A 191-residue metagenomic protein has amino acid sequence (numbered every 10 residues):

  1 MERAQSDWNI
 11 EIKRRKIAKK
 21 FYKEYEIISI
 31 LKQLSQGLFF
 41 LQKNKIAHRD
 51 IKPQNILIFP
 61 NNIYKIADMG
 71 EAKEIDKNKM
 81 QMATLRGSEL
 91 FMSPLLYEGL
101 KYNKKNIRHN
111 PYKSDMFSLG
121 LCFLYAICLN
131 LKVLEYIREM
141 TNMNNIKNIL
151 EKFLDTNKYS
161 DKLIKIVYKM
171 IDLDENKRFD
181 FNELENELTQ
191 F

Functional and structural regions predicted by a protein language model:
E2-D7: Conserved short submotifs of the Hanks-type protein kinase catalytic core that shape the nucleotide-binding pocket
I30-L31: Activation segment signature within eukaryotic-like protein kinase domains
Q42-F59: Catalytic-loop of the protein kinase fold
M82-L100: Conserved activation segment of eukaryotic-like protein kinases, specifically the C-terminal portion of the activation
G99-F117, L121-D155: Conserved C-lobe activation region of Hanks-type protein kinase-like domains
K158-I171: Conserved C-terminal C-lobe helix
I171-E183: A conserved short helix/loop substructure at the end of the activation segment of eukaryotic-like protein kinase domains
